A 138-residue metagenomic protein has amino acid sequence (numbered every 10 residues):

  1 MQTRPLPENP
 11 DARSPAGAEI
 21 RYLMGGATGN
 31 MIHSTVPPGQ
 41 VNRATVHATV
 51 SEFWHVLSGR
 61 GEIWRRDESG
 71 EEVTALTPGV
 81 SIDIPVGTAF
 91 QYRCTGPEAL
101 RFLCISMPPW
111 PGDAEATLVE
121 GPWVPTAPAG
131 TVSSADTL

Functional and structural regions predicted by a protein language model:
M1-H33, R43-A44, A114-L138: A short, N-terminal "cap"/entry segment at the start of jelly-roll beta-barrel domains of the cupin/DSBH fold
N9-R13, V50, V73: Vicinal oxygen chelate
E19-G29, G39-H55, S69-G70, P78: A short beta-loop-beta micro-motif enriched in histidine and acidic residues
H33, I63-R65, F102: Short hydrophobic/aromatic-rich beta-strand segments that constitute the beta-sheet cores of beta-sandwich/beta-barrel
V41-R43, E62, V80-I82, V86-Y92: Histidine-centered metal-chelating micro-motifs
E68-V86: Short acidic-glycine-tyrosine-enriched beta hairpin
T77-P78, V86-D113: Ligand-binding loop in jelly-roll beta-barrel domains
